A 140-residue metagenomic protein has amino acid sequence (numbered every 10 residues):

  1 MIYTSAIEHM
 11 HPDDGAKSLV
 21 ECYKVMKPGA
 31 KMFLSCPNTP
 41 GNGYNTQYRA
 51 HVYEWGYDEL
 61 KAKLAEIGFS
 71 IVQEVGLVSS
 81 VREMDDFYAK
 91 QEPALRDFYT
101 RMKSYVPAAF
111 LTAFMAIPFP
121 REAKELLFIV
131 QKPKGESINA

Functional and structural regions predicted by a protein language model:
M1-G43, K61, F128-K132: Conserved SAM-binding loop
P12, E54, P120-R121: Short, solvent-exposed loop/helix junctions and linker helices that flank or host conserved functional motifs
D13, D58, P93-R96: Generic alpha-helical secondary structure signal
P37-N42, E54, L77-S80: Short "lid" loop at the C-terminus of a central beta-strand within the Rossmann-like core of SAM-dependent
Y44-E59: Acceptor-substrate binding/catalytic loop of class I
L60-V78, Y105: A SAM-dependent methyltransferase catalytic signature shared across enzymes that methylate proteins
G76-A140: A C-terminal cap/extension of S-adenosyl-L-methionine-dependent methyltransferases that defines the acceptor-substrate
